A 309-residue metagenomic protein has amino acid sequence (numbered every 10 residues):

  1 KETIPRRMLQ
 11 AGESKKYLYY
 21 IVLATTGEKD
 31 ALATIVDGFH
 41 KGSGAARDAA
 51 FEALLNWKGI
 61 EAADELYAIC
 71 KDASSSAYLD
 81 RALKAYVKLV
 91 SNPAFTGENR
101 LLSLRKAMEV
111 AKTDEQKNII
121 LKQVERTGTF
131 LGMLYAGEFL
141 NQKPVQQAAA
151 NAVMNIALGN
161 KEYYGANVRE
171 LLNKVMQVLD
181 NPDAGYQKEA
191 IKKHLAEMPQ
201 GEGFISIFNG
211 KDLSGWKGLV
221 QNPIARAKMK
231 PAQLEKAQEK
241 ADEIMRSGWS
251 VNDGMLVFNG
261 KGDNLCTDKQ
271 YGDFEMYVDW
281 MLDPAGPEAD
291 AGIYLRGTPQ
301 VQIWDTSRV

Functional and structural regions predicted by a protein language model:
K1, M8, A50, G254 (+1 more regions): Short, intrinsically disordered, charge-balanced linker/junction segments flanking boundaries in proteins
K1-L9, Y17, E28-H40, D48 (+5 more regions): Amphipathic alpha-helical scaffolding segments comprising HEAT/armadillo-like alpha-solenoid repeats
A11-G12, G42-S43, S74-S75, K112-T113 (+2 more regions): Short inter-helical turns and helix N-cap capping residues of alpha-solenoid HEAT/ARM repeat scaffolds
E13, L18, T25, T34 (+4 more regions): Beta-propeller blade termini and top-face loops
K16, L32, R47, L79 (+5 more regions): Residue-level detector of extended alpha-helical repeat arrays and alpha-solenoid scaffolds
V22-T25, G38, A53-N56, A85-K88 (+7 more regions): Core register positions within helices of long alpha-helical scaffolds
A49, W57-N92, K143-N167: Long amphipathic alpha-helical scaffold regions
Q177, Y186-V309: Carbohydrate-interacting regions of secretory-pathway proteins
